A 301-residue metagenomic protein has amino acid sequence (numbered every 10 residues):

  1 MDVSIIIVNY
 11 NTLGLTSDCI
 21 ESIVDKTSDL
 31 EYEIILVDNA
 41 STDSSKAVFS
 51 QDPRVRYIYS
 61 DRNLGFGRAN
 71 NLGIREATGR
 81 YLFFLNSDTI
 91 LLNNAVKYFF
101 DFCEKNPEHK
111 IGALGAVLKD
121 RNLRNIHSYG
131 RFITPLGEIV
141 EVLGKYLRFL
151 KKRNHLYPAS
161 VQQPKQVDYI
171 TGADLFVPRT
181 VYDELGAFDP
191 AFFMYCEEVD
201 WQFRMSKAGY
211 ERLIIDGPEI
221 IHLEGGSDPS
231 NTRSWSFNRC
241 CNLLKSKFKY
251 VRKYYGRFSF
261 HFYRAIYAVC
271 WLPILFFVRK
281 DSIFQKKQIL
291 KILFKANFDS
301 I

Functional and structural regions predicted by a protein language model:
L13, S22, D38-A47, R62 (+1 more regions): A conserved acidic beta->alpha catalytic loop
E21-E31: Short, acidic, metal-binding catalytic loop of nucleotide-sugar glycosyltransferases
S60-A77, Y98: Glycine-rich, basic loop-to-helix element that forms the pyrophosphate-binding segment of sugar-nucleotide handling
L82: Short aromatic/hydrophobic "clamp" motif used to bind/position activated sugar donors
N93-Y129: Conserved donor NDP-sugar-binding/catalytic core segment of glycosyltransferases
I133-V167: Short, flexible, basic/aromatic active-site loop/helix in glycosyltransferases
S160-Q162, D168-E219: A short, conserved alpha-helix in the catalytic core of glycosyltransferases
S236-S246, R252, R257-I301: Non-catalytic, C-terminal membrane-associated alpha-helical segments of glycosyltransferases
